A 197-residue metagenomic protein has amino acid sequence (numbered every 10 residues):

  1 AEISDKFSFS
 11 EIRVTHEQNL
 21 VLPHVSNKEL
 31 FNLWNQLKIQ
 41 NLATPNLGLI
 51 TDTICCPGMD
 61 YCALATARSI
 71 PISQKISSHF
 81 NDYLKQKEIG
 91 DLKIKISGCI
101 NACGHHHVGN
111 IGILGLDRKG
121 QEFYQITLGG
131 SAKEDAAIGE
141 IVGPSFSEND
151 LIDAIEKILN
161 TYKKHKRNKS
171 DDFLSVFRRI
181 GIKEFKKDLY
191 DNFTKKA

Functional and structural regions predicted by a protein language model:
A1-Q121: Small-residue-enriched alpha-helical segments and adjacent helix-cap loops that form tight helix-helix packing
A1-V14, Q18, N27, A154-I155 (+2 more regions): Long hydrophobic segments that form regular secondary structure
S10-E11, P23, I113-L116, T127 (+4 more regions): Accessory RNA-recognition modules of RNA-modification enzymes
V25, Y61-R68, I72, G143-D150 (+2 more regions): Catalytic cores of large soluble enzymes that bind and process phosphate-bearing ligands
H107-R167: Mobile "lid/hinge" segments at catalytic clefts and subdomain interfaces of large enzymes
